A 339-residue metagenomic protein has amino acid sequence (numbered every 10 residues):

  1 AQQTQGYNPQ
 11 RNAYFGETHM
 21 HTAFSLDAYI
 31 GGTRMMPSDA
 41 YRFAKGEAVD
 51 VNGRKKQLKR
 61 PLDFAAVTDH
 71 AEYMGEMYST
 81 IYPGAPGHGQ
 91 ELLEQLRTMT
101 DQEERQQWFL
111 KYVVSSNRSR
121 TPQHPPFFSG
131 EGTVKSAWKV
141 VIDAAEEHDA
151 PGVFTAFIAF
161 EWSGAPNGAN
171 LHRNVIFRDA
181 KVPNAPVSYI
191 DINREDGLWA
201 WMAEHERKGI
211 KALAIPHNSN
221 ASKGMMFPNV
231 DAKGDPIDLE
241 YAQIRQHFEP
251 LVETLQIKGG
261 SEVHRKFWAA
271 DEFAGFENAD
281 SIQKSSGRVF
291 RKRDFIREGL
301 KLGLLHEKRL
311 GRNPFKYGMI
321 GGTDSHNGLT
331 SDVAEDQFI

Functional and structural regions predicted by a protein language model:
A1-I339: Extended, charged catalytic domains and RNA/DNA-binding interfaces, predominantly in divalent-metal-using enzymes
